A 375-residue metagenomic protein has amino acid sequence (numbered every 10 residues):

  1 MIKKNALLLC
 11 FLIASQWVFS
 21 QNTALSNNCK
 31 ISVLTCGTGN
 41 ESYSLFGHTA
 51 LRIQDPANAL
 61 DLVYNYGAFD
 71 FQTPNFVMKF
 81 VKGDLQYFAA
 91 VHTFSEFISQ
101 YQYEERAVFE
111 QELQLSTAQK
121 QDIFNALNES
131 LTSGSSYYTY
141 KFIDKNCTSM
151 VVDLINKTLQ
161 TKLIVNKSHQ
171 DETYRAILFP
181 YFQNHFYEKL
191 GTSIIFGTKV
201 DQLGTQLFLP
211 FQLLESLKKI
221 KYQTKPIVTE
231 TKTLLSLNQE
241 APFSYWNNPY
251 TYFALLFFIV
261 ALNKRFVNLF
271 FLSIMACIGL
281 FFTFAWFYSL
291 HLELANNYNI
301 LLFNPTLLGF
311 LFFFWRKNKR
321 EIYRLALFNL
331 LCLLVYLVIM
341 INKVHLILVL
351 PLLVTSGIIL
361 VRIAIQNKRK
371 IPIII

Functional and structural regions predicted by a protein language model:
M1-T23, P372-I375: Bacterial Sec-dependent N-terminal signal peptides
L8, F19, F76, D122 (+3 more regions): Exposed alpha-helical structural elements
N22-A24, D55-L60, Q114-Q119: A short, structured loop/turn motif at beta-sheet edges
S26-R106: Glycine-rich catalytic cores of cysteine/serine-nucleophile enzymes that process amide/ester linkages in cell-envelope
H48, D61, E110-E112, T148 (+1 more regions): Extracellular structured ligand-interaction cores
D70, P74-K145, S149-L159: A cross-kingdom signal targeting lumenal/periplasmic-facing segments of multi-pass membrane and secretory-pathway
E129-G309, N318-I322, A326-V338, N342-I375: Activation targets extended, charge/polar-rich intrinsically disordered C-terminal tails
